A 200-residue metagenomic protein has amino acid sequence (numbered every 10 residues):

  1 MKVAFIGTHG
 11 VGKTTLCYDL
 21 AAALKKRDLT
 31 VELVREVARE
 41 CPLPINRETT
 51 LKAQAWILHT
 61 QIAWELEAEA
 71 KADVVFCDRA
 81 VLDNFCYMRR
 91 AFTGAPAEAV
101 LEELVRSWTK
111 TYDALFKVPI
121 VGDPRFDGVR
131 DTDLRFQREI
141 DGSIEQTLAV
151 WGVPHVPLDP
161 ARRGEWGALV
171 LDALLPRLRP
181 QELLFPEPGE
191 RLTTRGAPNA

Functional and structural regions predicted by a protein language model:
F5: Hydrophobic anchor at the beta1->P-loop junction of P-loop NTPases
H9: The conserved Walker
K13: Conserved lysine of the Walker
L16: Hydrophobic positions on the alpha1 helix immediately C-terminal to the Walker A/P-loop
A21-I62: Conserved substrate/cofactor phosphate-moiety recognition/catalytic segment in nucleotide-dependent phosphotransferases
N46-Y87, A91, A95: Conserved nucleotide-sensing/catalytic segment adjacent to the nucleotide-binding pocket in NTP-handling enzymes
A91-E165, L169, L178, F185-T194: A glycine- and Lys/Arg-enriched "phosphate-lid" helix/loop adjacent to the NTP-binding pocket of small-molecule kinases
